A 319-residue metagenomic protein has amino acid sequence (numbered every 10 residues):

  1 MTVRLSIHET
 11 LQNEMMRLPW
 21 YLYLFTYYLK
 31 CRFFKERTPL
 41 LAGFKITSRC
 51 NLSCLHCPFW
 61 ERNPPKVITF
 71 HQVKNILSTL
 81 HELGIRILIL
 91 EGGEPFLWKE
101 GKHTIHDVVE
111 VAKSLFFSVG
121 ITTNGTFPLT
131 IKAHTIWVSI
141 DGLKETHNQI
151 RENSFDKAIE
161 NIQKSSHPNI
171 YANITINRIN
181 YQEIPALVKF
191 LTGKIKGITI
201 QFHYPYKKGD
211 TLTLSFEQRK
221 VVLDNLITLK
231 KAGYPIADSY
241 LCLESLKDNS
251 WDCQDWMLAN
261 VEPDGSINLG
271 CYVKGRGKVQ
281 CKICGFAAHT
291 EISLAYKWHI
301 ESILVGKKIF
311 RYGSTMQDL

Functional and structural regions predicted by a protein language model:
M1-L5, K102-H106, L115-S118, H134 (+4 more regions): Radical SAM enzyme [4Fe-4S]-AdoMet core and its adjacent flexible, acidic and glycine-rich loops/tails across
H8-P128, K132, R311-S314, L319: Conserved alpha-helical substructure of the radical SAM core
F44, S48-N51, K247, G275-K278: Processing junctions and N-termini across compartments
R49-F59, D255, V279-A288: Local cysteine-cluster metal-coordination motifs and their immediate loop/turn environment, predominantly Fe-S cluster
W60, E91, S139, Q201 (+1 more regions): Conserved residues at the C-terminal ends of beta-strands
D264-L319: Flexible mid-to-C-terminal extensions adjoining Fe-S/redox cofactors in radical SAM and related proteins
